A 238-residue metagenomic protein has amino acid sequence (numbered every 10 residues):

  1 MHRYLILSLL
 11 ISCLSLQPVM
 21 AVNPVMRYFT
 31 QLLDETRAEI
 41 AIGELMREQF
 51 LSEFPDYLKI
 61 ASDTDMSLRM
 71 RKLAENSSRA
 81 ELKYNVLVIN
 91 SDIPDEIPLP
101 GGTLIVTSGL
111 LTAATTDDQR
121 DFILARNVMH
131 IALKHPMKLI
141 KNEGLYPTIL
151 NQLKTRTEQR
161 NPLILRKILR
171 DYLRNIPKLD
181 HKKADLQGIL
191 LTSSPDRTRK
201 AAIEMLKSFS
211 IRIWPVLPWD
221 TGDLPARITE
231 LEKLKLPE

Functional and structural regions predicted by a protein language model:
M1-Y4: Positively charged n-region of N-terminal signal peptides that target proteins for export
I6-S15: Bacterial N-terminal signal peptides
S8, F29-T30, D171: A general structural-boundary detector
L16-A21: Sec/Tat signal peptide C-region and signal peptidase I cleavage site
V22-L145, S193-R197, I203, F209-P225 (+1 more regions): Peri-catalytic and regulatory segments of divalent metal-dependent proteins
T36-I40, T155-M205: Metalloprotease/metallohydrolase-associated module, dominated by Zn2+-dependent proteases
M137-L163: Post-HEXXH active-site segment of zinc metalloproteases
